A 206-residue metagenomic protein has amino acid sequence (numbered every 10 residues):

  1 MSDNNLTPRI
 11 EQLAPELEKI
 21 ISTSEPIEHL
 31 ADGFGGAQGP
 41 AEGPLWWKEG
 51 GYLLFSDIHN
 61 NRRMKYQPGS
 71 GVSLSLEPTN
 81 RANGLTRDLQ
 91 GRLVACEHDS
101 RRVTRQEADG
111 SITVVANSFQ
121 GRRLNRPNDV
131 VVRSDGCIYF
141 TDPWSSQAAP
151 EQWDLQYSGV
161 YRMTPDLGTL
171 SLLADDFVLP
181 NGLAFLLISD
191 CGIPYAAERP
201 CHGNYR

Functional and structural regions predicted by a protein language model:
S2-E16, I21-R62: Beta-strand-rich domains and repeat architectures in extracellular enzymes and scaffolds, especially beta-propellers
S2-P15, K65-Y66, S70-L74, N80-R81 (+1 more regions): Sequence signature of WD/YWTD-type beta-propeller architectures
P26-I27, G33-G50, P78-E97, R101-R102 (+4 more regions): Beta-rich, blade/repeat-based domains predominating in secreted/periplasmic proteins but also intracellular
S56, N60-L89, C96: Active-site cofactor/substrate anionic-group-binding motifs, chiefly glycine- and Lys/Arg-rich phosphate-binding loops
K65, R105, R162, N204-R206: Conserved blade-register residue in beta-propeller folds
Y66-G71, E107-S111, T164-G168: Short loop/turn segments that connect beta-strands within beta-propeller blades
L74-L76, V115, L173: Short C-terminal beta-strands that terminate individual repeats in beta-propeller domains, predominantly WD40 blades
A149-W153: Short consensus segments that form the blades of beta-propeller domains, in both extracellular/periplasmic
